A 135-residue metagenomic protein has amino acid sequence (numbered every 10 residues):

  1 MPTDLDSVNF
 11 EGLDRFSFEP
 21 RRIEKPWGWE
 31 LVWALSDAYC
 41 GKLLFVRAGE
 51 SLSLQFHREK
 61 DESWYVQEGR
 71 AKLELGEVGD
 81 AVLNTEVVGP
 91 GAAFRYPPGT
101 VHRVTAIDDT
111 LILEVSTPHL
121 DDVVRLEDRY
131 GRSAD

Functional and structural regions predicted by a protein language model:
M1-K42, S51-S53, E86, R129-D135: A short, N-terminal "cap"/entry segment at the start of jelly-roll beta-barrel domains of the cupin/DSBH fold
E59-V78: Glycine- and acidic-residue-biased ligand/ion/polar-headgroup-sensing regions
L73, V88, L113, V123-R129 (+1 more regions): Anionic, Ser/Thr-rich low-complexity intrinsically disordered regions
E77-G99: Short acidic-glycine-tyrosine-enriched beta hairpin
V87-G89, P98-D122: Ligand-binding loop in jelly-roll beta-barrel domains
